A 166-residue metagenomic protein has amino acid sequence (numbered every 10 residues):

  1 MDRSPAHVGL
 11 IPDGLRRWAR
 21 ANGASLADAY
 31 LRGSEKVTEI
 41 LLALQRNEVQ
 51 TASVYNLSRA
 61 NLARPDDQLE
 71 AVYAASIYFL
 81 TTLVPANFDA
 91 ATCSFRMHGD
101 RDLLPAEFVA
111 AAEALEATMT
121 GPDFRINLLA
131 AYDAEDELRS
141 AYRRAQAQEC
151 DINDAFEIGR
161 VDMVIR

Functional and structural regions predicted by a protein language model:
M1-R166: Flexible, compositionally biased loop and terminal segments
